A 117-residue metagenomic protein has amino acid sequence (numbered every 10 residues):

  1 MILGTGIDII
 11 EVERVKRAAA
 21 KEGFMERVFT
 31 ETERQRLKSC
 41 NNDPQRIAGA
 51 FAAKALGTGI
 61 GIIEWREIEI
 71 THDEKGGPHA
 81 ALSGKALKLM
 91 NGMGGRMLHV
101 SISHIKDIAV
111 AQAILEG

Functional and structural regions predicted by a protein language model:
M1-G117: Core catalytic alpha/beta fold that binds nucleotide/phospho-ligands
